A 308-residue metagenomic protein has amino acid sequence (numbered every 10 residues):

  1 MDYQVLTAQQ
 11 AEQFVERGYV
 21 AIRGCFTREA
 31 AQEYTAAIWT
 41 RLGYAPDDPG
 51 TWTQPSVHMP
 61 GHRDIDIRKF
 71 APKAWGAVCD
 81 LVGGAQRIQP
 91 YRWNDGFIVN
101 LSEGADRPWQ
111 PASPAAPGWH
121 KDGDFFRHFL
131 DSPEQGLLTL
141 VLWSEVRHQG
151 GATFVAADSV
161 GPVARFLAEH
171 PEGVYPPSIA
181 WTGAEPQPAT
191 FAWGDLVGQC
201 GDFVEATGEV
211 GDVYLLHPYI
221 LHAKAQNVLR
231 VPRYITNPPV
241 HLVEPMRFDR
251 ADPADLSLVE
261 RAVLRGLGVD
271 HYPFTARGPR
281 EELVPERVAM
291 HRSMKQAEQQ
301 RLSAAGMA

Functional and structural regions predicted by a protein language model:
M1-E16, R23-H128: Non-heme Fe(II)-dependent double-stranded beta-helix
Q32, P72-G76, L137, E209 (+1 more regions): A structural signal for well-ordered alpha-helical segments within the folded catalytic domains of diverse enzymes
Y44, A168-P171, V210-L215, Y219-A308: Non-heme Fe(II)/2-oxoglutarate
D80-Q89, F129-Q135, L142-G150, P162: Secondary-structure boundary elements
R92, E134-G136, V231: Short, solvent-exposed loop/turn segments at the edges of secondary structure
F97, T139-V141, T236-V240: A structural signal for short, well-ordered beta-strand segments
L101, K121-G123, T139-E145, V155-A157: Short, structured patches in soluble enzyme cores that scaffold and shape functional sites
P133-G136, V146-L221: Double-stranded beta-helix
